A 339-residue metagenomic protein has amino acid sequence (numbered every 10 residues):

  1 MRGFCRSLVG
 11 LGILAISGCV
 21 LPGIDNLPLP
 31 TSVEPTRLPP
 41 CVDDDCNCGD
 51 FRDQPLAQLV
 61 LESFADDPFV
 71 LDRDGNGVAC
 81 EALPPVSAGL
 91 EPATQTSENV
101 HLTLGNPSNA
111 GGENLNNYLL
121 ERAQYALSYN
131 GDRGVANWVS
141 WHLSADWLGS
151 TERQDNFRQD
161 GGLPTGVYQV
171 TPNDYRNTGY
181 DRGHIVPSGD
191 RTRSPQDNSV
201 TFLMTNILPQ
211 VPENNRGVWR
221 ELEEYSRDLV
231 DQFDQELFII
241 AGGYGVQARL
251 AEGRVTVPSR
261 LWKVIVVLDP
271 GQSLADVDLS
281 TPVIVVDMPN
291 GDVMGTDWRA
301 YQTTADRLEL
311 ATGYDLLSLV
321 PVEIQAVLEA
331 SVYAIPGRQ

Functional and structural regions predicted by a protein language model:
M1-V9: Bacterial N-terminal signal peptides that target proteins for export
I16-G18: C-terminal motif of bacterial Sec signal peptides marking the signal peptidase cleavage site
V20-E34: Bacterial Sec signal peptide processing site at the extreme N-terminus
V20-L21, Q58-L61, S87-Q339: Domain-level detector for secreted/extracellular nuclease and nuclease-toxin modules, and for the ENPP-like C-terminal
R37-G89: Extracellular calcium-associated, cysteine-rich motifs in secreted modular proteins
